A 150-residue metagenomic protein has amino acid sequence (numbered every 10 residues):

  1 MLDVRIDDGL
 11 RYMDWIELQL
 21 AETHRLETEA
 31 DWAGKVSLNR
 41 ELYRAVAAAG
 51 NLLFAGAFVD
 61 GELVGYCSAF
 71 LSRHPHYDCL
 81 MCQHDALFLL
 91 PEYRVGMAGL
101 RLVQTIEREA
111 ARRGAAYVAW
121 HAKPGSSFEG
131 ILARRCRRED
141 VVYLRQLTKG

Functional and structural regions predicted by a protein language model:
M1-V36: Short amphipathic alpha-helix that is part of the acyltransferase structural core
R44-G56: A short helix-loop-beta-strand connector motif used in the catalytic cores of GNAT acetyltransferases and, in some
G56, E62-L71: Conserved beta-strand in the GNAT
R73-H84: A conserved beta-turn-beta hairpin within the catalytic core of GNAT-like acetyltransferases that forms part
D85-V95: A short, internal acetyl-CoA/4′-phosphopantetheine-binding micro-motif in the GNAT/acyltransferase core
V95-R108: Conserved acetyl-CoA-binding loop-helix of GNAT-fold acetyltransferases
V118-E129: Conserved beta-strand-loop-alpha-helix junction that forms the acyl-donor binding cleft
H121-A122, R138-K149: Conserved catalytic-core motifs of GNAT/GCN5-like acyltransferases
